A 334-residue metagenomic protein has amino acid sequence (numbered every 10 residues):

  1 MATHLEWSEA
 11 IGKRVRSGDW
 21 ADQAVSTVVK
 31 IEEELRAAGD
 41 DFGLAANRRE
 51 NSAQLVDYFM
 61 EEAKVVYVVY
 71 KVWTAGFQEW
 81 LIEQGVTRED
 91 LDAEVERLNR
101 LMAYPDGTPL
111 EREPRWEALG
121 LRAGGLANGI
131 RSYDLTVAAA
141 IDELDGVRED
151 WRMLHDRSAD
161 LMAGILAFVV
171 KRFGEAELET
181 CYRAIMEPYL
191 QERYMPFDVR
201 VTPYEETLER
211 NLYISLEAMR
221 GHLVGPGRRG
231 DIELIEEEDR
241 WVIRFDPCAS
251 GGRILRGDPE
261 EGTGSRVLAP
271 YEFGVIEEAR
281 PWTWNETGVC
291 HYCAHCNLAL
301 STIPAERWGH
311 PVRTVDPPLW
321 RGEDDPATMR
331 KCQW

Functional and structural regions predicted by a protein language model:
M1-H295, A299-Q333: N-terminal accessory segment detector
